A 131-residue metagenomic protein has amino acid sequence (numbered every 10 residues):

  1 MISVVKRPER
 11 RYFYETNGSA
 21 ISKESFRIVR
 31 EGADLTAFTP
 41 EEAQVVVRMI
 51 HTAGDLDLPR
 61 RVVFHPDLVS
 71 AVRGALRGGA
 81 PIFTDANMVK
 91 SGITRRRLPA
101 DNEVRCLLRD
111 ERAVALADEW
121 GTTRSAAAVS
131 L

Functional and structural regions predicted by a protein language model:
I2-F83: Electropositive, gly/pro-rich neighborhoods at or near active sites that engage anionic ligands
A53, A86-M88, L108: Short glycine-rich, polar/acidic loop-and-turn segments at beta strand-coil junctions
L68, V89, S125-A128: Amphipathic alpha-helical interface surfaces
A71-R73, R95, L131: A generic local secondary-structure boundary/capping motif
G78-A100: Internal active-site segments that recognize and position negatively charged phosphoryl groups and nucleotide moieties
R97-L131: Long, charge-dense
